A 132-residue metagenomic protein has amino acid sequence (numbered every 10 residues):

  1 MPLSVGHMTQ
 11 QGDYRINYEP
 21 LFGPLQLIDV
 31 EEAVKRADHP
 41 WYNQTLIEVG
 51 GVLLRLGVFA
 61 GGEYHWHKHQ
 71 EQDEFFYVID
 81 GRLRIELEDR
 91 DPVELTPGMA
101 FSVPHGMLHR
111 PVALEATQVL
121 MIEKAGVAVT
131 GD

Functional and structural regions predicted by a protein language model:
M1-L56: A short, N-terminal "cap"/entry segment at the start of jelly-roll beta-barrel domains of the cupin/DSBH fold
L53-Q70: Conserved short histidine dyad/triad with adjacent acidic residue
L56, P92-E94, L108-R110: Well-ordered beta-strand positions in beta-sheet-rich domains
E71-R84, E88-D89: Glycine- and acidic-residue-biased ligand/ion/polar-headgroup-sensing regions
I79-D80, T96-P97, E115, E123: A cytosolic small-molecule/anion-sensing beta-strand core signal
D89-H105: Short acidic-glycine-tyrosine-enriched beta hairpin
H105-D132: Ligand-binding loop in jelly-roll beta-barrel domains
